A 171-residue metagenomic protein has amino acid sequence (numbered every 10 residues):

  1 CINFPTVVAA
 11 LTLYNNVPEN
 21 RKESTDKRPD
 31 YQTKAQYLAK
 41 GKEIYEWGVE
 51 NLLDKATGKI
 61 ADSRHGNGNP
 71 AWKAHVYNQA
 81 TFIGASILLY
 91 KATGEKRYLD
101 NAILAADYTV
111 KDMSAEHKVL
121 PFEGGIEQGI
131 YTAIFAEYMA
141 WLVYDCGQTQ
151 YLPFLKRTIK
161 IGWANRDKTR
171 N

Functional and structural regions predicted by a protein language model:
C1-N3, A61-F82, E116-T132: Solvent-exposed loop and edge beta-strand segments that line ligand/cofactor-binding and catalytic clefts
C1-V7, A35-L38: Short, amphipathic alpha-helical segments
P5, T12, N16, K40-D54 (+6 more regions): Alpha-helical scaffold segments in carbohydrate-active enzymes
P5-Q32, T81-E95, I134-Q148: Well-ordered alpha-helical scaffold segments within catalytic/enzyme domains
V8, G48-K73: Ligand/cofactor pocket segment of small-molecule handling proteins
A10, V17, Y45, L52 (+4 more regions): Alpha-helical junction/boundary sensor with strong preference for TPR arrays
A74, R97, A102-N171: CBM-like carbohydrate-recognition segments
